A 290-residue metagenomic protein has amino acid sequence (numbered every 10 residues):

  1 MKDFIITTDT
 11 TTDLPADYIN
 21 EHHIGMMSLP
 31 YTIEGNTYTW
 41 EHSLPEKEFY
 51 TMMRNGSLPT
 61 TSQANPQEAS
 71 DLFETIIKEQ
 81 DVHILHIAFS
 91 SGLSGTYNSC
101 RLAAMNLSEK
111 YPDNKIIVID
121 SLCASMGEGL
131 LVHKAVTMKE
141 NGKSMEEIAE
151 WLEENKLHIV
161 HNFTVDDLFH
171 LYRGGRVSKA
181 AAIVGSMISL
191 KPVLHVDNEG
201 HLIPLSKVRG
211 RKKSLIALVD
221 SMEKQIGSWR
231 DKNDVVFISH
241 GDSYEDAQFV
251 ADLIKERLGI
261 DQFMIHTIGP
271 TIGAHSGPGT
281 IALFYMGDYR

Functional and structural regions predicted by a protein language model:
K2-I5, T12-G25, P30, T96 (+4 more regions): Mixed-charge interfacial surface used for oligomerization/domain docking and macromolecular partner engagement
I5-S70: N-terminal glycine-rich anion-binding loop in soluble enzyme alpha/beta folds
M52, V82-H86, E109-I119, I265: Glycine/charged-rich beta-loop-alpha catalytic/anionic-binding loops adjacent to active sites
P59-P66, H86-Y97, S121-S125, M138: Short gly/ser-rich anion-binding loops that grip negatively charged ligand groups
E68-Y97, A104: N-terminal glycine-rich phosphate/adenylate-binding segment common to multiple enzyme folds
